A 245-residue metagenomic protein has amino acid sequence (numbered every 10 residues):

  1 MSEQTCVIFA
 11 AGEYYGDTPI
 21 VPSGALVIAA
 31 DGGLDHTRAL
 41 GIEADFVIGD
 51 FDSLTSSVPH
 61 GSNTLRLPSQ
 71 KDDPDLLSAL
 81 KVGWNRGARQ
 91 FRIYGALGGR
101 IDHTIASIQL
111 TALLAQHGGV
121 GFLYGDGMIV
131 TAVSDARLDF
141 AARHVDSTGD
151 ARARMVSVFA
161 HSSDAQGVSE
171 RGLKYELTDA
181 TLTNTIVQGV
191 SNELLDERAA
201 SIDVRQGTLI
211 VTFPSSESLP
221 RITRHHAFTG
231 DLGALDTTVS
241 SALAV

Functional and structural regions predicted by a protein language model:
M1-S57: N-terminal beta-strand-loop-alpha-helix module at the start of alpha/beta ligand-binding or catalytic domains
I8-A10, D31, Y94-A96, Y124-G125 (+2 more regions): Short beta-strand segments
F9, I28-A30, G49, L65-R66 (+2 more regions): General beta-strand structural signal in soluble alpha/beta enzymes
F9-E13, L97, F213-S215: Structural motif
R38-L40, W84-G87: Non-catalytic positions within long, well-ordered alpha-helices that form the structural scaffold/packing of enzyme
T64-N85: Short phosphate-binding loop-to-helix
R92-A141: Anionic-ligand-binding alpha/beta catalytic cores of soluble enzymes and soluble regulatory domains that recognize
V133-V245: Long, charged alpha-helical interface segments
